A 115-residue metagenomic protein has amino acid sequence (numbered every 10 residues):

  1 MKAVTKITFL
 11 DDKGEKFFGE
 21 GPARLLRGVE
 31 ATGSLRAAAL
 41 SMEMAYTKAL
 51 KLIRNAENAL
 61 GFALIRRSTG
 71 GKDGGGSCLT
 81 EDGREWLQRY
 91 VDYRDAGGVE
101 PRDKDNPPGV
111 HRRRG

Functional and structural regions predicted by a protein language model:
M1-G14: Short, Lys/Arg-enriched N-terminal segment that forms or immediately precedes the first helix of a structured domain
K16-L26: Short alpha-helical elements of helix-turn-helix
V29-L40: Short helix-boundary/capping micro-motifs
E43-M44: Central "turn" residue of the DNA-binding helix-turn-helix
L52: Residues within the DNA-recognition helix of helix-turn-helix
N58-A63: Residue cluster at the C-terminal edge of the helix-turn-helix DNA-binding motif
R67-D92: Basic, amphipathic "hinge/linker" alpha-helix immediately C-terminal to the N-terminal HTH DNA-binding motif
R84-G115: Helix-turn-helix/homeodomain-like alpha-helical modules used for DNA recognition and transcription-factor dimerization
